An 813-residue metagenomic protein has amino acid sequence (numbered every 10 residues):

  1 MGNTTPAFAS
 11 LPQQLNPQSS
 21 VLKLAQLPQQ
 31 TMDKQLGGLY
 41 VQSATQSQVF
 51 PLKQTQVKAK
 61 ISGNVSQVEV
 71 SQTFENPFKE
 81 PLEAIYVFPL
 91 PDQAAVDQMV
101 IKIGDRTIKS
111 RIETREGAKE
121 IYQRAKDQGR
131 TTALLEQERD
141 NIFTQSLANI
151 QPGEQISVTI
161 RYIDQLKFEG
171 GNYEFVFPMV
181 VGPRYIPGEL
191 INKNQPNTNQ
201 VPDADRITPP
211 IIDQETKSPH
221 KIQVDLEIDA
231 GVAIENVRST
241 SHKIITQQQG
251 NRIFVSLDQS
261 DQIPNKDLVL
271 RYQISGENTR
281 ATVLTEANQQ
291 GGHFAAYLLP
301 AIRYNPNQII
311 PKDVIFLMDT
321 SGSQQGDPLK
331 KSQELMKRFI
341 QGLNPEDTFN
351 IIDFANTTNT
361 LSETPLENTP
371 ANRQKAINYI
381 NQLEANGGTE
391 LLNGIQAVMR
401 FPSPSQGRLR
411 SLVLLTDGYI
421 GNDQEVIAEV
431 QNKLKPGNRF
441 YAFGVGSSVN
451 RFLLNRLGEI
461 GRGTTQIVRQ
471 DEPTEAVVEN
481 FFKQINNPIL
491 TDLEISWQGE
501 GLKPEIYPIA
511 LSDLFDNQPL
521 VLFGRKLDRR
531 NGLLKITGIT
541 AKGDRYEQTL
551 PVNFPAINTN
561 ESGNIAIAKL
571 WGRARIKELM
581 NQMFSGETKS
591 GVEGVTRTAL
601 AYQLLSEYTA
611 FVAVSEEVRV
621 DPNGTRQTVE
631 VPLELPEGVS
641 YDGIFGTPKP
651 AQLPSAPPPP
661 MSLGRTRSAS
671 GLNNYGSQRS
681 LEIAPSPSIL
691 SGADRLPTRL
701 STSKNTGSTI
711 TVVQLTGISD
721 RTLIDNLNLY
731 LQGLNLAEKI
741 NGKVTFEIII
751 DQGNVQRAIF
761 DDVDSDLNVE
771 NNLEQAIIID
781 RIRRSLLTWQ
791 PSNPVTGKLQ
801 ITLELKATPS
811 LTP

Functional and structural regions predicted by a protein language model:
G2-G63: N-terminal, polar/Ser/Thr-rich
V57-Q67, F74-N76, N149-Q155, Q214-T216 (+2 more regions): Short, solvent-exposed beta-strand/turn "edge" segments of beta-rich domains on protein surfaces
F74, Y162, L298, K526 (+2 more regions): Hydrophobic beta-strand positions in extracellular immunoglobulin-like domains
F74-E80, F88-L90: Asparagine-centered strand-capping/turn motif at beta-strand->loop junctions
Q98-G104, K109-L134, T159-L317, D471-E472 (+1 more regions): An acidic, Ser/Thr-enriched
E116-T132, I309-D327, E334-F443, S447-S448 (+1 more regions): Short, charged loop segments at secondary-structure junctions
Q431, S448-P488, Y602, F611-V612: Von Willebrand factor A/integrin I-like adhesion domains
P697, S701-T706, N728-Q732, E747-S765 (+1 more regions): Conserved "boundary/linchpin" sites in short secondary-structure elements
